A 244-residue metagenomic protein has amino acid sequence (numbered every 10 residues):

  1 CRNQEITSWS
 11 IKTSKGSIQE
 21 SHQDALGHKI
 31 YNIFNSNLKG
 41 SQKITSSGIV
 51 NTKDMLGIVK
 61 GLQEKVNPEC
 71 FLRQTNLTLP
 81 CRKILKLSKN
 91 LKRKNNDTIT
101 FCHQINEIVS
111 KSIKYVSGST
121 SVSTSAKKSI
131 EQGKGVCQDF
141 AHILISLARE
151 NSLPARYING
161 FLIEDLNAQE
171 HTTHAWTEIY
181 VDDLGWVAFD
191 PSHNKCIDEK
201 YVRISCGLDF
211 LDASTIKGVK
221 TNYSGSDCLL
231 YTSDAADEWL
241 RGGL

Functional and structural regions predicted by a protein language model:
C1-M55: Intrinsically disordered, low-complexity N-terminal segments that are enriched in acidic
S17-Q19, P68-C70, C196-R203: Short, surface-exposed linear segments at secondary-structure transitions and domain or protein termini
K43-V116, S125-E131: Acidic low-complexity segments
S46-G48, T177, S233: A structural signal for short, well-ordered beta-strand segments
Q104-Y157: A mid-sequence, solvent-exposed acidic-amphipathic segment
D139-S224: Hydrophobic/aromatic-rich core segments of domains that either
Y231-E238: Conserved small/polar residues in nucleotide/adenosyl-binding loops
G242-L244: Hydrophobic alpha-helical segments, chiefly the membrane-spanning helices and signal/signal-anchor peptides
